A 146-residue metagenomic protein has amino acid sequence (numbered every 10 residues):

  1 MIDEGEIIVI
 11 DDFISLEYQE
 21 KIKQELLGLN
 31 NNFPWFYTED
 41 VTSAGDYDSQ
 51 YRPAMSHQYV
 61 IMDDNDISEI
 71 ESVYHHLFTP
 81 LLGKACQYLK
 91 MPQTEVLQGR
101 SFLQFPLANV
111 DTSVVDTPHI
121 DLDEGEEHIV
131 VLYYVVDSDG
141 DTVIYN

Functional and structural regions predicted by a protein language model:
M1-Q93: Non-heme Fe(II)/2-oxoglutarate
I70-N146: Catalytic core of non-heme Fe(II) oxygenases with the double-stranded beta-helix
